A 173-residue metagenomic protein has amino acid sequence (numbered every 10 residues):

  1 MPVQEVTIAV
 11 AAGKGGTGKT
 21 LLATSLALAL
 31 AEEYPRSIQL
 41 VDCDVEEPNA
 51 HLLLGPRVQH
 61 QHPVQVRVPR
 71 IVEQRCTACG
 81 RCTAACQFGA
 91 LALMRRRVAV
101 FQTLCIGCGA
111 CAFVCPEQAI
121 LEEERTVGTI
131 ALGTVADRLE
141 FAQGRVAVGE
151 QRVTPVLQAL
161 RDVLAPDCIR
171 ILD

Functional and structural regions predicted by a protein language model:
P2-I38: Walker A (P-loop) phosphate-binding motif
E5, L21-L22, V45, T77 (+3 more regions): Conserved active-site and cofactor/substrate-binding residues in soluble primary-metabolism enzymes
L22-A29, L52, R81, A85 (+2 more regions): Alpha-helical scaffold segments in soluble metabolic enzymes
Y34-H51, E124-I130: Short beta-strand-centered segment that lines the nucleotide-binding/catalytic pocket of NTP-utilizing
D42-V45, P116, F141-R152, L157-D173: Switch II (G3) loop of P-loop NTPases
E46-R67, L132-V135: P-loop NTPase switch/communication element
R70-G89, A99-Q118: Cysteine-centered iron-sulfur cluster-binding motifs in ferredoxin-type domains/subunits of redox enzymes
L104-R138, Q143: Hydrophobic alpha-helical segments and helix pairs
